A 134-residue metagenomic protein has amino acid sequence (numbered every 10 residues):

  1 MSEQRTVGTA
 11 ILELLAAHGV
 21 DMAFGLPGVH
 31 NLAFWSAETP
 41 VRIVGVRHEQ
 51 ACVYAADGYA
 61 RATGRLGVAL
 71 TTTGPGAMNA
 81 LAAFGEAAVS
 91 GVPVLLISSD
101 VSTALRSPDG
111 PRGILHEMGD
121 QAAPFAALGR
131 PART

Functional and structural regions predicted by a protein language model:
M1-T134: N-terminal alpha/beta PP-like core and its mobile active-site loop of ThDP/TPP-dependent enzymes
